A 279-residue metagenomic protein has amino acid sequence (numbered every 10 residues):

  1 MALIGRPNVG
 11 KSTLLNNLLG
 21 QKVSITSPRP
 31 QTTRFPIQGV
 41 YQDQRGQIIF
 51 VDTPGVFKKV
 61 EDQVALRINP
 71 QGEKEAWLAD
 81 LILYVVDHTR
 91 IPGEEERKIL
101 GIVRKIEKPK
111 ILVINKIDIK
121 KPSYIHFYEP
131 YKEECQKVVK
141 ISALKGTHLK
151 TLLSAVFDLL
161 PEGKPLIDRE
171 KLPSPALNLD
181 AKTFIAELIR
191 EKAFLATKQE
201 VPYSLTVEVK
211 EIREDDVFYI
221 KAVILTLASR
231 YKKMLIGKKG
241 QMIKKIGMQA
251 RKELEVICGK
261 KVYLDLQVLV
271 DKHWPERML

Functional and structural regions predicted by a protein language model:
M1-L81, V86, V223-L225: Conserved G1/Walker A P-loop phosphate-binding module
G10, H148, M242: Conserved glycine(s) of the Walker
N16, F35, G39, P70-W77 (+11 more regions): Solvent-exposed alpha-helical segments within well-ordered globular domains of core cellular machineries
S24-S27, K164-D168, L195-T206: Active-site phosphate-binding and catalytic loops of NTP-dependent enzymes
T33, F57-K58, I91-P92, K120-K121 (+1 more regions): Catalytic P-loop NTPase motifs of RecA-like helicase/translocase cores
Y41-V51, L66-V138, R213-V217: Conserved C-terminal guanine-recognition region of P-loop GTPase G domains, centered on the G4
K108-I111, K116-A181: Canonical P-loop GTPase G-domain recognition
A181-L279: P-loop NTP-binding site
